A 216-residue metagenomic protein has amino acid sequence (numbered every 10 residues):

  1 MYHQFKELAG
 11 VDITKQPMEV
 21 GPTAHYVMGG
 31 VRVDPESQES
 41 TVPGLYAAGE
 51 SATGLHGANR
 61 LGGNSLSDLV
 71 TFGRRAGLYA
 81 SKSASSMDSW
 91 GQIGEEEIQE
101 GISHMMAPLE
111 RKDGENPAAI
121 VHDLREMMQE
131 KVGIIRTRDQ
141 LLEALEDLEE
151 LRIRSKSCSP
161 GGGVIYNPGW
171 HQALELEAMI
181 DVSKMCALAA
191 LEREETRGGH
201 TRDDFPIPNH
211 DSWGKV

Functional and structural regions predicted by a protein language model:
M1-M28, V42, G49: C-terminal catalytic lobe of FAD-dependent flavoproteins
Y26-M28, R32-A47, S51-V216: Glycine- and aromatic-enriched mobile tails/lids
